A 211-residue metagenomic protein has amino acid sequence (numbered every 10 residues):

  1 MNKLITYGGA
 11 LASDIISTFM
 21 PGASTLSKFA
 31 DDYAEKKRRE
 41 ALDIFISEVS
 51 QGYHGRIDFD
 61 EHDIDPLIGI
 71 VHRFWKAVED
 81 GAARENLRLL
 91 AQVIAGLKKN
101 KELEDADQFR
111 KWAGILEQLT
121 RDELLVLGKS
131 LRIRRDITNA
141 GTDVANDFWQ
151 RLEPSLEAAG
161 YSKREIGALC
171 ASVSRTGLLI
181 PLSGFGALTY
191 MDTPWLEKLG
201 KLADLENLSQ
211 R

Functional and structural regions predicted by a protein language model:
M1-E48: Membrane-inserting effector segments that mediate pore formation, membrane fusion, or transient membrane insertion
M1-N2, E61-I64, K99-E102, T142: A short, ordered amphipathic alpha-helix with a cationic face
Y7, A34, F59, W75-A82 (+4 more regions): Non-transmembrane, amphipathic alpha-helical segments
Y7, P21, T25, A41 (+6 more regions): Residue-level detector of well-ordered alpha-helical segments, enriched for hydrophobic/aromatic packing positions
L11, T25, R73, K111 (+1 more regions): A general alpha-helix detector
I15-T18, G52-R56, D60, F74-E85 (+3 more regions): Short secondary-structure junctions and interdomain/linker hinges
D32-A77: Amphipathic, membrane-active segments
L87-R211: Long, helix-rich, hydrophobic modules that act as membrane-proximal anchors or helical bundle/coiled-coil regulators
